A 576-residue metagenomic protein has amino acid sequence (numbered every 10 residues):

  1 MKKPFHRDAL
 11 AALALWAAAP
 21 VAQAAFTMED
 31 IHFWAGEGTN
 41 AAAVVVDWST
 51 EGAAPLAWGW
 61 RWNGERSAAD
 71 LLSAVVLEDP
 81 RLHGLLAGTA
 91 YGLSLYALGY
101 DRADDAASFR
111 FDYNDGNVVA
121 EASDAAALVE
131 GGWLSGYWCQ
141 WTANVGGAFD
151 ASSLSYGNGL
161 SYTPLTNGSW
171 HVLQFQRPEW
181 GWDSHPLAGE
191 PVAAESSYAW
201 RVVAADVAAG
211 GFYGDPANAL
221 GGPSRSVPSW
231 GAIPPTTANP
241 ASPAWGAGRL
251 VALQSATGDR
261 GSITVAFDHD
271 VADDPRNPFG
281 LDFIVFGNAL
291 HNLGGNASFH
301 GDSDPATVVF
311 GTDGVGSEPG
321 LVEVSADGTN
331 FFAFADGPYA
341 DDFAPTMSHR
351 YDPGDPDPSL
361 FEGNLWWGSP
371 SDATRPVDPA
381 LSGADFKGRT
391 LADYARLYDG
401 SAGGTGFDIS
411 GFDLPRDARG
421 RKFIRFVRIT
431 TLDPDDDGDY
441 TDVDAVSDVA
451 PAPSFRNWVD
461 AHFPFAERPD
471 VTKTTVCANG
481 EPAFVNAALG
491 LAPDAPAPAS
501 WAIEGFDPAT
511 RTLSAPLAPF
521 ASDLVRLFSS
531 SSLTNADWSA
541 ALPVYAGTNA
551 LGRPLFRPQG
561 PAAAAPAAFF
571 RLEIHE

Functional and structural regions predicted by a protein language model:
K2-L10: Bacterial N-terminal signal peptides that target proteins for export
A17, V21-V46, V192-P216, P453-E467: Boundary/junction segments of secreted and surface-exposed precursor proteins
A24-A194: Ubiquitin-like/PB1-type beta-grasp interaction modules and other compact soluble beta-rich domains
L71, G168, F267, V322 (+5 more regions): Residue-level detector of buried hydrophobic side-chain packing in well-ordered secondary-structure elements
A143, S325, S530-S532: Conserved Ser/Thr-centered positions that define the repeating blades of beta-propeller domains
W170-A194, P434-F455, F484-P496, I574-E576: A recurrent domain-boundary module in secreted/ectodomain proteins
V192-G320, D336-A452: A domain-level signal for the mature, folded cores of soluble proteins
P453-E576: Short, composition-biased motifs enriched in small/polar/acidic residues
